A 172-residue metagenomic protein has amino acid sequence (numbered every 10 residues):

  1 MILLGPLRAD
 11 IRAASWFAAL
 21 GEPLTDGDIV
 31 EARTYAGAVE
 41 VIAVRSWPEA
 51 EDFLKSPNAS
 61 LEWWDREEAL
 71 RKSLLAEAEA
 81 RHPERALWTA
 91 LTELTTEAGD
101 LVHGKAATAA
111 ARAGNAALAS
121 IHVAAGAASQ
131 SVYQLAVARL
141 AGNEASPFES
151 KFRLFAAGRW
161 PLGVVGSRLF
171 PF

Functional and structural regions predicted by a protein language model:
M1-F172: Short, glycine-biased loop/turn motifs at secondary-structure junctions and in low-complexity Ser/Thr/Pro-rich termini
